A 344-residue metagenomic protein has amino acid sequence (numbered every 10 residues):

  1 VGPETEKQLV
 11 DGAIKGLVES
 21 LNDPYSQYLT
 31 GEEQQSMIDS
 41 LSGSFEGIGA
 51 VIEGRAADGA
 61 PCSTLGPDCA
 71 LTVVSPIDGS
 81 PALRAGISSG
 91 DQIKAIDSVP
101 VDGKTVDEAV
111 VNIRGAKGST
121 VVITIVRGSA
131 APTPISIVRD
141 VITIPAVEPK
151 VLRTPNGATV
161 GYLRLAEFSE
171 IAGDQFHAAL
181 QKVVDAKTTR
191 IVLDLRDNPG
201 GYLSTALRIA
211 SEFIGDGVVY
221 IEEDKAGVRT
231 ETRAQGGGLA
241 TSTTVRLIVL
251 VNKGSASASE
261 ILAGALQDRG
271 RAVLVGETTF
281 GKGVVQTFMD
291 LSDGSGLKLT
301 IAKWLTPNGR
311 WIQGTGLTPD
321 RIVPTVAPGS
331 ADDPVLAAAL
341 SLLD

Functional and structural regions predicted by a protein language model:
V1-A70, T120-V122, V126-R139, I144-P149: Extended, small/polar residue-biased N-terminal targeting/export presequences and adjacent propeptide/linker tracts
I14, V51-V73, I77, N156-L165 (+3 more regions): PDZ/PDZ-like groove recognition
S20, I312, S330, P334-D344: Conserved functional hotspot residues or short segments at active or partner-binding sites across diverse domains
G43-A95, V99-G103, E170, A302-K303: PDZ/PDZ-like domain segments forming the peptide/carboxylate-binding groove, activating on the N-terminal beta-strands
V74-S75, L83-S89, D97-P100, T105-M289: Cleft-lining beta-strand/loop regions that shape enzyme active-site pockets
D293, K298-K303, T318: Short acidic, Pro/Gly- and aromatic-enriched capping/linker segments at domain boundaries
P319-P334: Short, surface-exposed, low-complexity cationic segments
